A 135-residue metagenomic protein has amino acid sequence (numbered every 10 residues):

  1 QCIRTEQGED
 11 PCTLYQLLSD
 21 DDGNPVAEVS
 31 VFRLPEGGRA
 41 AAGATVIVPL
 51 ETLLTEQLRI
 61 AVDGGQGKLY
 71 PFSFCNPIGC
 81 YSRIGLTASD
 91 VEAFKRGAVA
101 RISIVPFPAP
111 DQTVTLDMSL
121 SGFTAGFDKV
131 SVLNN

Functional and structural regions predicted by a protein language model:
Q1-N135: A generic "folded-domain core" signal
